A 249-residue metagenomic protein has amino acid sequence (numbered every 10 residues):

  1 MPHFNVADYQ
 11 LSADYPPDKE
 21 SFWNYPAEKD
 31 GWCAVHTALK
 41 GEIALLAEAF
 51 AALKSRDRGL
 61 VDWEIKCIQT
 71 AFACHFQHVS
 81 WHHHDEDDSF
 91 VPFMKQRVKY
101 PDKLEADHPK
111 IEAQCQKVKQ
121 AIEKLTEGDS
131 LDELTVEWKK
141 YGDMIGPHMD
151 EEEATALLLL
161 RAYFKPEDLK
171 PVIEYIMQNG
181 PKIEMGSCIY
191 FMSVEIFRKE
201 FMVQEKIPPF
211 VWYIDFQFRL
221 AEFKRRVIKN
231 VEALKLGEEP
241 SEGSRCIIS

Functional and structural regions predicted by a protein language model:
M1-S249: Small-residue-biased structural context
